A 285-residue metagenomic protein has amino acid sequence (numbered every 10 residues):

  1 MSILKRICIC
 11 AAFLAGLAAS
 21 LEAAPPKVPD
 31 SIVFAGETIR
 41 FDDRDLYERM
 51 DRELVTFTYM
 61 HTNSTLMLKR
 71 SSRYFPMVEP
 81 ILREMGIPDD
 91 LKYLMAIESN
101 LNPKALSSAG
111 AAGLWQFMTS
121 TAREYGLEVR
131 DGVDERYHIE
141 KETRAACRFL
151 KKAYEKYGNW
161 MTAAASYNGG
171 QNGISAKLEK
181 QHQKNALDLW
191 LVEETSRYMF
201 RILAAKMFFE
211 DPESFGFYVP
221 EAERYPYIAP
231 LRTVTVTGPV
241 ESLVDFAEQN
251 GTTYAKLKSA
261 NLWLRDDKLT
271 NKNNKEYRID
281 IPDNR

Functional and structural regions predicted by a protein language model:
I3-K5, F13, A19-M85: An acidic, Gly/Ser/Thr/Pro-rich helix-cap/linker signature
P25-F57, L106, G113-Q116, R130 (+2 more regions): Catalytic and substrate-binding regions of cell-wall glycan-acting enzymes that process beta-1,4-linked
M60, S64-F75, E84-I87, S107-W115 (+5 more regions): Solvent-exposed, acidic/flexible segments
I87-K104, A163-G169, L257-A260: Short, functionally critical alpha-helical segments immediately adjacent to catalytic or ligand/cofactor-binding
N100-S108, E124, A153-K156, Q171-Q181 (+1 more regions): Secretory-pathway/luminal and periplasmic proteins that interact with or process carbohydrate-rich
A109-D131, T143-A145, L150, I174-K177: Substrate-binding/active-site groove segments that recognize and process beta-1,4-linked N-acetyl-hexosamine
E221-G251, K275: Primarily a LysM-type cell-wall glycan-binding module
S242-N271: LysM (lysin motif) carbohydrate-binding repeats in extracellular/periplasmic proteins that recognize
